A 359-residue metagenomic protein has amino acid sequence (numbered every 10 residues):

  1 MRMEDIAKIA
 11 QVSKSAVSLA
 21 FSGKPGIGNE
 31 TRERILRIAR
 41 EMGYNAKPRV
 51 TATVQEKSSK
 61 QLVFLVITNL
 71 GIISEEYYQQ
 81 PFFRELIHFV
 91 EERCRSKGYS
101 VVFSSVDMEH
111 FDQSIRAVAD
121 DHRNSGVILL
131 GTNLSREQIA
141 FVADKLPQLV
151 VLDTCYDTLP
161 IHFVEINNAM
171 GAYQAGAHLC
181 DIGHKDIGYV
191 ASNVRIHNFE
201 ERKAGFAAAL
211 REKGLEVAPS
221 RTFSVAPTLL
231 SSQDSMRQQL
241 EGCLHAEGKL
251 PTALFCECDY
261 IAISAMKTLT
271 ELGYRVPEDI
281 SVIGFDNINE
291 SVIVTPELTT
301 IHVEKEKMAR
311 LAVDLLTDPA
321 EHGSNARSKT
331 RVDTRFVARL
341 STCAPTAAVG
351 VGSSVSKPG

Functional and structural regions predicted by a protein language model:
M1-S58, S354-G359: N-terminal helix-turn-helix DNA-binding module of bacterial transcription factors
S13, N45, K60, S125 (+2 more regions): Short acidic/polar active-site loop segments enriched in Thr and Asp
S59-A177, D181, L244-K249, G359: Alpha-helical recognition/docking segments in bacterial nutrient-uptake and carbohydrate-utilization systems
L65-I67, L130, L152, Y189-V190 (+3 more regions): Short hydrophobic segments within beta-strands
G71-F82, F103-H110, V164-Q174, V190-Q238 (+4 more regions): Hinge/beta->alpha junction and helix N-cap segments in small-molecule ligand-binding domains
K185-D186, V217-R221, V276-V282: Short acidic capping loops at alpha-helix termini that bridge into adjacent secondary structure
Q233, R237-G359: Flexible loop/turn connectors
